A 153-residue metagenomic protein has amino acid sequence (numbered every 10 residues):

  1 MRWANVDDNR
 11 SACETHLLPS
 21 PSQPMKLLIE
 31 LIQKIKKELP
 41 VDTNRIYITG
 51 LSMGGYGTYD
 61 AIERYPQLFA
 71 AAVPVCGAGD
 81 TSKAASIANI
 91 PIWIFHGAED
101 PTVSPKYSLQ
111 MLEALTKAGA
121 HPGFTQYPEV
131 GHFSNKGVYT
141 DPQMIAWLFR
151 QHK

Functional and structural regions predicted by a protein language model:
M1, A78, V130: Short beta-to-alpha linker loops that shape the active-site pocket of alpha/beta-hydrolase fold enzymes
M1-P40: Serine-hydrolase catalytic machinery in alpha/beta-hydrolase-like enzymes
L17, I35, A61, G97 (+1 more regions): Generic anion/oxyanion-binding catalytic loop in active/binding sites
S22-M25, I29, Y59, P105-L109: Short, surface-exposed alpha-helical segments at coil->helix boundaries
Q33-A88: Primarily recognizes the serine-hydrolase "nucleophile elbow" in alpha/beta-hydrolase and SGNH/GDSL folds
V75, P91-K153: C-terminal catalytic histidine-bearing segment of alpha/beta-hydrolase fold enzymes
